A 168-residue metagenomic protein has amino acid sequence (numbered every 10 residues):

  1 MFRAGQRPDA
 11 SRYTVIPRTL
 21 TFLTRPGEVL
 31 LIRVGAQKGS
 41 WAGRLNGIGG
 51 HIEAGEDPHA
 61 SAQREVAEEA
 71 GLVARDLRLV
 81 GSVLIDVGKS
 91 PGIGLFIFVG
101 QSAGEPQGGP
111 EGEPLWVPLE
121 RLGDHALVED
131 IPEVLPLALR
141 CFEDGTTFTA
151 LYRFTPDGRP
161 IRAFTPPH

Functional and structural regions predicted by a protein language model:
F2-N46, A74, R78: N-terminal strand-loop-strand
D9, V80-V87: Short, solvent-exposed loop/turn elements at beta->coil junctions and helix N-caps that rim active or binding pockets
G27, I85-Q107, D130-R140: Active-site-adjacent beta-strand/loop module that shapes the phosphate/pyrophosphate-binding cleft
E28-E68, S82, R153-F154, P160-H168: Conserved Nudix-box catalytic region and its N-terminal flanking loop in Nudix hydrolases and closely related
L31, L95-V99, P114-W116: Conserved hydrophobic/aromatic beta-strand scaffold that supports enzyme active sites
L72-G81, F148: A short coil-to-beta-strand element that immediately follows conserved catalytic motifs
Q107-A138, P160-H168: NUDIX/MutT-family hydrolases
L139-P160: Short, active-site-adjacent segments that bind or coordinate small-molecule cofactors and metal centers
